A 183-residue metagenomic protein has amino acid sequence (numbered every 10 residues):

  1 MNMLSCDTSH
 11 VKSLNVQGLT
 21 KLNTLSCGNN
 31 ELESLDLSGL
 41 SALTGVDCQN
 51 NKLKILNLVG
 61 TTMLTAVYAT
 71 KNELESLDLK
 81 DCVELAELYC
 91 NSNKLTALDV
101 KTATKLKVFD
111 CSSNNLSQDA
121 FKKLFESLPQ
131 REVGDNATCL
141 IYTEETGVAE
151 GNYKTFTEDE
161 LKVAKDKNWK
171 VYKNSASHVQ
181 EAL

Functional and structural regions predicted by a protein language model:
M1, V11, L22, L32 (+8 more regions): Conserved hydrophobic position(s) of the canonical leucine-rich repeat
M1-C6, N23-C27, T44-C48, L56 (+4 more regions): Conserved hydrophobic beta-strand positions in leucine-rich repeat
M1-T20, S41, T62, T104 (+1 more regions): N-terminal capping/linker segments that flank leucine-rich repeat
S9, N30, N51, N72 (+3 more regions): Consensus "Asn ladder" position of solenoid repeat domains
S13, S34, K54-N57, T96 (+2 more regions): Ser/Thr- (and often Asn-) enriched beta-sheet segments in non-cytosolic proteins
L14-V16, L35-L37, L56-L58, L77-L79 (+2 more regions): Canonical leucine-rich repeat
L88-N91, L95-S113, D119-A120: Acidic, glycine-rich calcium-binding repeat modules characteristic of RTX/beta-roll and related beta-solenoid repeat
